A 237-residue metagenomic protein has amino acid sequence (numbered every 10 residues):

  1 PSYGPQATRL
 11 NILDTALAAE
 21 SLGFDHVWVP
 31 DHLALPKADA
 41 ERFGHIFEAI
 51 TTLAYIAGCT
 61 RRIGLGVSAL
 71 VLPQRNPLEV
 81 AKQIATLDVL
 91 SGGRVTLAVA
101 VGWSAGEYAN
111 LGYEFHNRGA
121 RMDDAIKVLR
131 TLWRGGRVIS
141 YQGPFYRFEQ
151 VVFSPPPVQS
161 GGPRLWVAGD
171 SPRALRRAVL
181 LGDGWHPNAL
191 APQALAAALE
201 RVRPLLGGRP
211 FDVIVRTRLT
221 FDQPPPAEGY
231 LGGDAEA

Functional and structural regions predicted by a protein language model:
P1-C59, V158-P163: N-terminal beta1-alpha1-beta2 module of alpha/beta enzyme domains
P1-F24, G92-A98, Y113-H116, K127-R130 (+1 more regions): C-terminal amphipathic alpha-helical "assembly" element that mediates oligomerization/partner interfaces or acts as
A7, G44-F47, R75, K82 (+3 more regions): Residue-level signal for the nucleotide or nucleotide-sugar donor/cofactor binding architecture
P30, V101, N188: Conserved residues at the C-terminal ends of beta-strands
H32, D170, L190: Flexible loop residues that form catalytic and substrate-binding hotspots at small-molecule/glycan-binding clefts
L35-E41, V67, P73-L181, E200 (+1 more regions): Internal, glycine-rich beta/alpha segment that forms the wall or movable "lid" of small-molecule/cofactor binding
T60-S68: Conserved catalytic cysteine-centered active-site region of acyl-thioester-dependent Claisen-condensing enzymes
